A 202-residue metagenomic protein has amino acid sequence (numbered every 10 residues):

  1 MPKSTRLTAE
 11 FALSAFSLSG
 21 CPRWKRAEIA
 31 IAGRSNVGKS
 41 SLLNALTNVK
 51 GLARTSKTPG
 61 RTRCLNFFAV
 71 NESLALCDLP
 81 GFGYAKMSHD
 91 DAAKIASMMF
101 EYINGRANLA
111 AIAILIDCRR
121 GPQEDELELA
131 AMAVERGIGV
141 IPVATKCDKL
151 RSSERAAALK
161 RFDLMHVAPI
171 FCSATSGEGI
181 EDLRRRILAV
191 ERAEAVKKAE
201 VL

Functional and structural regions predicted by a protein language model:
M1-K86, R192, K197: Conserved G1/Walker A P-loop phosphate-binding module
T5-S19, K149-L202: Canonical P-loop GTPase G-domain recognition
L42, I112-A113, L183: Hydrophobic packing within well-folded, soluble alpha/beta domains
L46-K50, I103, H166, I187: Hydrophobic aliphatic residues
G51, C64, A75, D91-I95 (+7 more regions): Helical mechanochemical/support elements of P-loop NTPase systems and associated helical scaffolds
F68, T145, L183: Residue-level signal for inorganic ion chemistry
F82-A92, D148: Flexible beta-alpha connector loops of hexameric P-loop NTPases
S97-A168: Conserved C-terminal guanine-recognition region of P-loop GTPase G domains, centered on the G4
